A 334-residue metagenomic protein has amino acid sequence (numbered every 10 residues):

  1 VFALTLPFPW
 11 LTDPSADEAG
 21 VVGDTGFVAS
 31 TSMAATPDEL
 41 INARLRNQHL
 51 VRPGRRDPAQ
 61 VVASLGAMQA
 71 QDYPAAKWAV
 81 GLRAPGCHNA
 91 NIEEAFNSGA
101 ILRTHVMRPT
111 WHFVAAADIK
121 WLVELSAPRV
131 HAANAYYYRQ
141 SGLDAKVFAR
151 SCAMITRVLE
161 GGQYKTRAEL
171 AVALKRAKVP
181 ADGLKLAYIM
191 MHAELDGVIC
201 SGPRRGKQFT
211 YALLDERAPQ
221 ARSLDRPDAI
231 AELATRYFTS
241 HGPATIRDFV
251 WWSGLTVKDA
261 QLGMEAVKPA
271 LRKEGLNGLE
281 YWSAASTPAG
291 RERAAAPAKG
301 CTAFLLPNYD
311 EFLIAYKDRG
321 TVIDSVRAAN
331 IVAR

Functional and structural regions predicted by a protein language model:
D24-L313, D318-R319, S325-R334: Long, low-complexity intrinsically disordered regions
